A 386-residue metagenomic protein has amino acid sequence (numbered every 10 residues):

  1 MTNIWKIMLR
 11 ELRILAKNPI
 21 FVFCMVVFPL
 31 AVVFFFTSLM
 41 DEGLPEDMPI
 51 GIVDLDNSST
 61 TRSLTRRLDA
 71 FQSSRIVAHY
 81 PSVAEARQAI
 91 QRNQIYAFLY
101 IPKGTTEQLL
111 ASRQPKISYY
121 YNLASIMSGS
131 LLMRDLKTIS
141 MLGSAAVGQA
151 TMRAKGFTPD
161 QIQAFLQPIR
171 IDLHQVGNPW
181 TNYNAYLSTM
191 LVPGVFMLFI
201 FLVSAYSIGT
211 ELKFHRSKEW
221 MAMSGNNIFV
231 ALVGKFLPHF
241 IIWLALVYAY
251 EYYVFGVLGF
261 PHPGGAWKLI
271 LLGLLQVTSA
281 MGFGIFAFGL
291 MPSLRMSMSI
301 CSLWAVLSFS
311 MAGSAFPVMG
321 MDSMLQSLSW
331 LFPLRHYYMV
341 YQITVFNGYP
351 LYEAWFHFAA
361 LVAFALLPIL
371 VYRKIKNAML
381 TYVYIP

Functional and structural regions predicted by a protein language model:
M1-A185, A378, I385-P386: Extracytoplasmic/periplasmic domains immediately adjacent to an N-terminal transmembrane anchor in multi-pass membrane
M1-E11, A78, A124, Q163 (+9 more regions): Juxtamembrane loop-helix boundary motifs flanking transmembrane segments in multi-pass membrane proteins
P19-I20, F229, R295: Residues that define the loop-to-transmembrane-helix transition and helix capping in multi-pass membrane transporters
M25-V26, G234, S329: Hydrophobic alpha-helical transmembrane segments of integral membrane proteins, especially lipid-exposed positions
A31-F34, G177-V254: Hydrophobic alpha-helical transmembrane segments of multi-pass membrane transport proteins
N57, I241, A249-Y253, P261-P386: Membrane-spanning alpha-helical segments of multipass transporters and channels
R113-L131, L173-Q175, Y206, G284-A305: Cytoplasmic juxtamembrane interface segments
